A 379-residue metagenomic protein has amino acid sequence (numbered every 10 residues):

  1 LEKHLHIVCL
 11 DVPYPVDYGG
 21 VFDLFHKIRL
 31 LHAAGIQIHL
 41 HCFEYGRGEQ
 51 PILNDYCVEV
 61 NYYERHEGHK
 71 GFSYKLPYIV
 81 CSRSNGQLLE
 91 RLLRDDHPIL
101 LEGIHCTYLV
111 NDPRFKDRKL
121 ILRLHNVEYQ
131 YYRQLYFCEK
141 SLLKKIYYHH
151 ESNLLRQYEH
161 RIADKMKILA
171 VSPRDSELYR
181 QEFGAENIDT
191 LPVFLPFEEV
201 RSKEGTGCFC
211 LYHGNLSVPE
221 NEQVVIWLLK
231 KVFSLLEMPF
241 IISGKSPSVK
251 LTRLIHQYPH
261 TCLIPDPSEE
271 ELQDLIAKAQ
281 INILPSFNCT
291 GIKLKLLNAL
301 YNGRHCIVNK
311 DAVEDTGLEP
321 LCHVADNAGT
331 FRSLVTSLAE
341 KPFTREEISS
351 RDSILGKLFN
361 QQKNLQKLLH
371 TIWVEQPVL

Functional and structural regions predicted by a protein language model:
L1-E59, R94: N-terminal subdomain of nucleotide-sugar transferases
H26, L89-L93, E128-Y131, K140-I168: Membrane-proximal helix-turn-helix segments that form the acceptor-binding/catalytic region of lipid-linked
E67-L76, L120-L154, N215: Acceptor-binding helix/loop patch of EC 2.4 sugar-transfer enzymes, predominantly nucleotide-sugar-dependent
R83, E340-P377: A charged, aromatic-enriched C-terminal amphipathic alpha-helix characteristic of glycosyltransferases across folds
Y148-E199: Donor nucleotide-sugar binding/catalytic pocket of nucleotide-sugar-dependent glycosyltransferases
T190-Q257, L263-A277, A325: Conserved catalytic-core segment of nucleotide-activated headgroup transferases in glycan assembly
I276-G291, N302-R304: Acidic donor-binding loop of glycosyltransferase active sites
K295-Y301, H305-N309: Short hydrophobic beta-strand element within catalytic cores of glycosyltransferases and related nucleotide-activated
